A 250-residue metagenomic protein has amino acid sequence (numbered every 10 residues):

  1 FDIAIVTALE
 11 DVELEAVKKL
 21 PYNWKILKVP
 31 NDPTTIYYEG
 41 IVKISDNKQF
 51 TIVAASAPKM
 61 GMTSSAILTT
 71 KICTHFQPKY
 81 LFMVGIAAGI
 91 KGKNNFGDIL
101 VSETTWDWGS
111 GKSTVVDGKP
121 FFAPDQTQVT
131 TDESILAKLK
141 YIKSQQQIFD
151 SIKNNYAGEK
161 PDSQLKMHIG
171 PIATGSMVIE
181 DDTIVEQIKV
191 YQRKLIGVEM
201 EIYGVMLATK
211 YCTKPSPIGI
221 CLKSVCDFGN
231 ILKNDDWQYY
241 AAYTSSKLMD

Functional and structural regions predicted by a protein language model:
F1-D250: Intrinsic-disorder/coil detector with helix-boundary
